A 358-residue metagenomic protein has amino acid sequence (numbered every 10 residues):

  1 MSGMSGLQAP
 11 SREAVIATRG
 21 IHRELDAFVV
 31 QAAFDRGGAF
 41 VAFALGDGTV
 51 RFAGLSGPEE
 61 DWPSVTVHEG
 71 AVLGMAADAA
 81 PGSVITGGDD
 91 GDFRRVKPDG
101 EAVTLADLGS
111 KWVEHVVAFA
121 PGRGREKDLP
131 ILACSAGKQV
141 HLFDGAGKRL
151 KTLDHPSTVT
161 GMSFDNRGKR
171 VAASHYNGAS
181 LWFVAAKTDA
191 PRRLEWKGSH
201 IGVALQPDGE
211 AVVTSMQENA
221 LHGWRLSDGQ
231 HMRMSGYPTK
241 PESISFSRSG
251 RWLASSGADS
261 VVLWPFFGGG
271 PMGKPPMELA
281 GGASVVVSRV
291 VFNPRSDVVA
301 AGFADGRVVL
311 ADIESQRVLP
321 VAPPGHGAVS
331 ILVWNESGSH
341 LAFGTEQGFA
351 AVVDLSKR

Functional and structural regions predicted by a protein language model:
M1-R358: WD40-repeat beta-propeller superdomains and closely related acidic/aromatic-rich repeat-like regions
